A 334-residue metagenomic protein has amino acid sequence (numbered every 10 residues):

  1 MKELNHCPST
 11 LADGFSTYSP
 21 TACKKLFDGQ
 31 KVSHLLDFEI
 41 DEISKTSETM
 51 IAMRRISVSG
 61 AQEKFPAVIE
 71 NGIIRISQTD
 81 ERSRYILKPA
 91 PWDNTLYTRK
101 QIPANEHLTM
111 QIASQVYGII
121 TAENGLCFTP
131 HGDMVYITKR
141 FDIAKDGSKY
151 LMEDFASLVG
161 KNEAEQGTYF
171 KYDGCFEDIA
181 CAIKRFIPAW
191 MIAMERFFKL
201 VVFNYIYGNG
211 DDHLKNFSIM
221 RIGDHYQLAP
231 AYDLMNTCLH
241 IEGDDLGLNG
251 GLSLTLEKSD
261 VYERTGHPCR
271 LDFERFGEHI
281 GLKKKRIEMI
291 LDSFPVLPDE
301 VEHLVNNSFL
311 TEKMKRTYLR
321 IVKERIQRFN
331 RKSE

Functional and structural regions predicted by a protein language model:
M1-L214, S218-E334: Anionic ligand-binding catalytic core segments
